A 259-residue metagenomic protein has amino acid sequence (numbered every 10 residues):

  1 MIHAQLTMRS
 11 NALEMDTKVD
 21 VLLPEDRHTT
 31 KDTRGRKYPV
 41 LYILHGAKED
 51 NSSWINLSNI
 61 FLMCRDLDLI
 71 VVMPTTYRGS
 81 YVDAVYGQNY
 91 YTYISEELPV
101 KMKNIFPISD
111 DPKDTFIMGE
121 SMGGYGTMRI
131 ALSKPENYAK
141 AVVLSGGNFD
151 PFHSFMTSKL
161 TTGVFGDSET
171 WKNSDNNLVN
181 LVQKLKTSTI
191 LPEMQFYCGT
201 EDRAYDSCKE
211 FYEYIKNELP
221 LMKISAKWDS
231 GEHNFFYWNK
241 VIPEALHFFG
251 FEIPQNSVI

Functional and structural regions predicted by a protein language model:
M1-I259: Non-catalytic cap/lid and distal C-terminal segments of serine-dependent acyl enzymes
